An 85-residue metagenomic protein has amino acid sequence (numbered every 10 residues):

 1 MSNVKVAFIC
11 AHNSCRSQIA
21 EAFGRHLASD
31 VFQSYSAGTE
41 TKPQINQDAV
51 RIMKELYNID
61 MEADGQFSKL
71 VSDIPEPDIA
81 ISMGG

Functional and structural regions predicted by a protein language model:
M1-G85: Short polar/charged helix/loop
